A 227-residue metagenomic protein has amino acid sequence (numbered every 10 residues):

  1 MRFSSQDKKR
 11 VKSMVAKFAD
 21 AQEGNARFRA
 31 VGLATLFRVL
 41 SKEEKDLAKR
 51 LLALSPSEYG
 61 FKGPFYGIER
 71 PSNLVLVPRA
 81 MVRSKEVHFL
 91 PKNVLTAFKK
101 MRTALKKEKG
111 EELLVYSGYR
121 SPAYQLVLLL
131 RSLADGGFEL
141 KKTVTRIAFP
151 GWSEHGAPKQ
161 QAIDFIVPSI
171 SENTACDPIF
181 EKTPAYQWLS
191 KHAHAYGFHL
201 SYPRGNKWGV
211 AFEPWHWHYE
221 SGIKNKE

Functional and structural regions predicted by a protein language model:
M1-Y116, L130-E227: Extracytoplasmic cell-surface/polysaccharide-interacting catalytic and binding patches
R120-L126: Short, well-ordered surface patches within globular domains
